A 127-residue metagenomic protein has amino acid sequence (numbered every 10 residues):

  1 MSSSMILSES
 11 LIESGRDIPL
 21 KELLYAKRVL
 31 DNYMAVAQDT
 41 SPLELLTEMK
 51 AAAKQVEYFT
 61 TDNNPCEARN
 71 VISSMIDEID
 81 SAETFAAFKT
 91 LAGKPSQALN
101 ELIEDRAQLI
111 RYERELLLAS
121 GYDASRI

Functional and structural regions predicted by a protein language model:
S2-S41: Short terminal alpha-helical segments
S41-R111: Long, low-complexity or tandemly repetitive, helically biased scaffold regions used for multimeric assembly/adhesion
D123-I127: Short acidic DE-rich linear segments
